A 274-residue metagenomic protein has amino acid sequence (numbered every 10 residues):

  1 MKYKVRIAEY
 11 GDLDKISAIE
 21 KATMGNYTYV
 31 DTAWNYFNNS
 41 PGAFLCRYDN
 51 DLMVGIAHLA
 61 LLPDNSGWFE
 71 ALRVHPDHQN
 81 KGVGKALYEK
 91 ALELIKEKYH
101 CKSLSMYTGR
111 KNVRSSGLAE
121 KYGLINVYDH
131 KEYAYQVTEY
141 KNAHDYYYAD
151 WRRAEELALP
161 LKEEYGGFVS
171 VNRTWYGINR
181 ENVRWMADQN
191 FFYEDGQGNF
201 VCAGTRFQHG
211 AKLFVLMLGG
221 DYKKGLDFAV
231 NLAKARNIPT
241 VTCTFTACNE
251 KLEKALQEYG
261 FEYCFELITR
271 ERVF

Functional and structural regions predicted by a protein language model:
E20-L45, D49, I56-H58, E163-F192: Active-site rim helix/loop that mediates acceptor-substrate recognition in acyltransferases
C46, L52-A60, W68, R73 (+1 more regions): Conserved beta-strand in the GNAT
L61-F69, Q79, V201-L216, E262-L267: A conserved beta-turn-beta hairpin within the catalytic core of GNAT-like acetyltransferases that forms part
G67, L94-K111, R236-T246: Conserved GNAT acetyl-CoA-binding A-motif
V74, N80-I95, G117, D221-L232: Conserved acetyl-CoA-binding loop-helix of GNAT-fold acetyltransferases
K85, H100, R110-Y128, C248-C264: Conserved active-site alpha-helix within GNAT-family acetyltransferase domains
S105-Y107, I125-E139, G260-V273: Conserved catalytic-core motifs of GNAT/GCN5-like acyltransferases
Y122-H209: Amide-forming acyltransferase catalytic core, primarily the GNAT-like/NAT-type and related acyltransferase folds
